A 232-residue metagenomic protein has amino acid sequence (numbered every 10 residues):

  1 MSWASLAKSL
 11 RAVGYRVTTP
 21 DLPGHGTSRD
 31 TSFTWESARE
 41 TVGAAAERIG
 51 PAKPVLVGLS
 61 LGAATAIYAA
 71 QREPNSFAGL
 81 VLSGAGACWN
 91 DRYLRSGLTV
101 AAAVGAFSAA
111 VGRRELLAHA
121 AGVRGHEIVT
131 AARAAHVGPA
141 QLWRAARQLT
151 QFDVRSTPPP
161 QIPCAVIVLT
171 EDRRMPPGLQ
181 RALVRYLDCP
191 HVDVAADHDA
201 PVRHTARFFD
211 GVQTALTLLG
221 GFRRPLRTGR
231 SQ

Functional and structural regions predicted by a protein language model:
M1-A7: The serine-hydrolase catalytic nucleophile loop
R16-P54: Active-site loop/oxyanion-hole signature of alpha/beta-hydrolase fold enzymes
D21-G26, A87, D197-A200: Alpha/beta-hydrolase active-site loop signature
G58-G62, A66: Gly/Ala-rich beta-loop-alpha elbow adjacent to hydrolase catalytic centers
Q71-R72, F77-F107: Flexible "cap/lid" loop of the alpha/beta hydrolase fold
A109-P159: Conserved alpha/beta-hydrolase catalytic His-Asp/Glu region
R147-A182, A195, P201: Conserved serine/cysteine hydrolase catalytic core
D188-Q232: Catalytic active-site module of serine/aspartate enzymes centered on a nucleophile-bearing elbow/loop
